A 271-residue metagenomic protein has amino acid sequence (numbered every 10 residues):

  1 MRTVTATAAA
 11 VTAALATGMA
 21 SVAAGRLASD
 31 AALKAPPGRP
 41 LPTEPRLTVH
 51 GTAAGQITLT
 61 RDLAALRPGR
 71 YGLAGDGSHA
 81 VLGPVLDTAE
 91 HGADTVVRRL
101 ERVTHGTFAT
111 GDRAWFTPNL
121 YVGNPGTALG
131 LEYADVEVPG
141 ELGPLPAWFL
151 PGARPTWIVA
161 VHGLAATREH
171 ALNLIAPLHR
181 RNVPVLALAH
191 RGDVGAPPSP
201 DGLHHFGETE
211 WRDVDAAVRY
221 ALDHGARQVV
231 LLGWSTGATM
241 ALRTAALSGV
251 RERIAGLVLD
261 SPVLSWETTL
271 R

Functional and structural regions predicted by a protein language model:
M1-A128: N-terminal targeting or regulatory segments adjacent to alpha/beta-hydrolase or S9 domains
G140-L150: A short loop-to-beta-strand scaffold at the N-terminal edge of the catalytic core in hydrolase folds
P155-G163: Short beta-strand element of the alpha/beta-hydrolase
L178-P198: Conserved alpha/beta-hydrolase
L203-H224, V230: Alpha/beta-hydrolase active-site loop
Q228-G233, D260: Short beta-strand immediately N-terminal to the catalytic nucleophile in serine-hydrolase-like folds
L232-A241: Gly/Ala-rich beta-loop-alpha elbow adjacent to hydrolase catalytic centers
A246-R271: Hydrolase active-site cap/lid region
